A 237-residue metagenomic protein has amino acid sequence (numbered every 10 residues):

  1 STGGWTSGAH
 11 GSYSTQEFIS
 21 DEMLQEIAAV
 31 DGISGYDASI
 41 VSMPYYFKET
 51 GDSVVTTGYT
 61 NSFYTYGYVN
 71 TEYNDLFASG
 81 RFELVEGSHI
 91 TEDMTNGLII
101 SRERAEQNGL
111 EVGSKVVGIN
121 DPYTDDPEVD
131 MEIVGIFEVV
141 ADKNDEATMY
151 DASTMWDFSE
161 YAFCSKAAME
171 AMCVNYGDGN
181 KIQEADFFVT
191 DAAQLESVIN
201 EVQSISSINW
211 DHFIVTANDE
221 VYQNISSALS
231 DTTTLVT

Functional and structural regions predicted by a protein language model:
S1, S226-T237: Hydrophobic alpha-helical transmembrane segments of multi-pass inner-membrane transport and secretion
T2-E220: Basic-flanked hydrophobic alpha-helices used for secretion and membrane insertion
N218-A228: Alpha-helical membrane-protein architecture signal
